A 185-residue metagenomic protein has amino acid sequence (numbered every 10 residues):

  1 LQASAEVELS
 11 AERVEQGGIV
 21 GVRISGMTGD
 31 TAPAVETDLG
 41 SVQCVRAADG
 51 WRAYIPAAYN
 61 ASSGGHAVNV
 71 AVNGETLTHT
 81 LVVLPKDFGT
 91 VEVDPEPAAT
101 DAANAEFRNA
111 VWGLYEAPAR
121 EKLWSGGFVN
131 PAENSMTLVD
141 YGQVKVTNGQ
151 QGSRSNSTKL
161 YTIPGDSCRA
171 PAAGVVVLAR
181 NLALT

Functional and structural regions predicted by a protein language model:
L1-A3, L184-T185: Short intrinsically disordered, low-complexity coil segments enriched in acidic
A3-H79: Cationic-aromatic interfacial patches
T80-T185: Surface-exposed, glycine-biased beta-strand/turn segments
